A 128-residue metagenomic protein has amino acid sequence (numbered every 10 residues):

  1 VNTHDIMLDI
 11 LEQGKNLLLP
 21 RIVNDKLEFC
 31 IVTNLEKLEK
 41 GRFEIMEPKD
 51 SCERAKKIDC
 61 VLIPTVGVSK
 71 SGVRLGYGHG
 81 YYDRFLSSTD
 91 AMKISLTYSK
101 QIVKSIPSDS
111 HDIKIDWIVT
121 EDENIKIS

Functional and structural regions predicted by a protein language model:
V1-K56: N-terminal active-site beta-alpha-beta segment that forms phosphate/nucleotide-binding and substrate-recognition loops
K56-V61, S69-V73, D83-S128: Surface-exposed, charge/polar-rich loops and edge strands
